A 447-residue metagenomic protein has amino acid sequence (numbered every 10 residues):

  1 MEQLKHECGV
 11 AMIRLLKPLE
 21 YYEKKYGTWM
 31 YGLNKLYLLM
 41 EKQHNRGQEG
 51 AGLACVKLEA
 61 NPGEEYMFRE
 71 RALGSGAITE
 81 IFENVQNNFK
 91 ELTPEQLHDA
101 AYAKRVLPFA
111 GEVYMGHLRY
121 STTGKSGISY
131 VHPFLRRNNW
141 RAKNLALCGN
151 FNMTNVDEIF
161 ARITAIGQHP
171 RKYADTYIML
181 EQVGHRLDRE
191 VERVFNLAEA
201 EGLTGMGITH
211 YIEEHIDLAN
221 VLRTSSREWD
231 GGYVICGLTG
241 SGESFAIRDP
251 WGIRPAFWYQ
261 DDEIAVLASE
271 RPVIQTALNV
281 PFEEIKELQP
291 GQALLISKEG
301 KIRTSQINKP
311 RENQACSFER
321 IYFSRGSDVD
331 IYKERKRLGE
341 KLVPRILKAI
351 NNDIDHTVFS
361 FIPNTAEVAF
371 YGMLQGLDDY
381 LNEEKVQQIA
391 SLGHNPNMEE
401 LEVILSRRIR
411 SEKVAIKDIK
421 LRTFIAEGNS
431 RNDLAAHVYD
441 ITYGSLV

Functional and structural regions predicted by a protein language model:
M1-Q289, L295-V358, I362-P363, F370 (+1 more regions): Conserved short alpha-helical segments that host acidic/polar catalytic motifs at enzyme active sites
E270, I285-Q292, L421-N432: A recognition module on extended beta-rich or small alphabeta surfaces enriched in W/G with H and D/E
E367-V368, V414: Internal hydrophobic scaffold segments of catalytic domains
Q375-V447: Short, glycine/charge-rich flexible loops or terminal/linker lids adjacent to PRPP-binding catalytic cores
